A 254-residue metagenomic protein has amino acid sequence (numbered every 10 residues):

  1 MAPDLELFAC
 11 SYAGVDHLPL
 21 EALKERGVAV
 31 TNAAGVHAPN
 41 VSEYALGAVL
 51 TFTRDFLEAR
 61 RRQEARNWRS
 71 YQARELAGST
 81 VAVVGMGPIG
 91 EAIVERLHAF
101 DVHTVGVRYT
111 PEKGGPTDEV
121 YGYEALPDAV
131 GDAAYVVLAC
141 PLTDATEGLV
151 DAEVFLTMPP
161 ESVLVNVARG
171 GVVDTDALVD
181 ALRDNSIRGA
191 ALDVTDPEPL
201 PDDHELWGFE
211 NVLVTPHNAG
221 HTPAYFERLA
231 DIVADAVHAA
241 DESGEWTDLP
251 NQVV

Functional and structural regions predicted by a protein language model:
M1-R60: Phosphate/diphosphate ligand-binding glycine-rich loop within oxidoreductases
G14, G106-K113: Short, polar loop motifs at secondary-structure junctions
K24, T31-Y44, E198-V254: C-terminal helix-to-coil terminal segments
V28, D118, S162, N211-L213: Short, conserved active-site loop motifs that form the nucleotide-linked donor/cofactor pocket
R60-A92, L249-V253: Glycine-rich NAD(P)-binding loop of Rossmann-like domains
V94, H98, R183: Gly/Ala-rich phosphate-binding loop of Rossmann-like dinucleotide-binding domains, activating on the conserved
P111-E205: Rossmann-like adenosine-cofactor binding region
